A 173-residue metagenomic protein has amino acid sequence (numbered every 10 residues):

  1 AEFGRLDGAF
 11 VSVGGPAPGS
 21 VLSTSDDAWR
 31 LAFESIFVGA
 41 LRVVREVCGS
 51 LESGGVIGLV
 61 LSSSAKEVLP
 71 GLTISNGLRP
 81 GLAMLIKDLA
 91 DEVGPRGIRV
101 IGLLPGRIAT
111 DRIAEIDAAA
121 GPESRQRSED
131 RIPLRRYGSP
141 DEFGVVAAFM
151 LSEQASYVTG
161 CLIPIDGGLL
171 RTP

Functional and structural regions predicted by a protein language model:
S20-V21, S25-F33, S124, S128: Substrate-binding pocket helix/loop in short-chain dehydrogenase/reductase
G49, D91-E92, S156: Alpha-helical segment proximal to the catalytic Tyr-Lys
V56-L82, I86-P95, R107-I108: Catalytic loop of short-chain dehydrogenase/reductase
G94, R99, V158-G160: Short, small/polar-rich loop/turn modules that mediate ligand/substrate recognition or access, typified
P95, R107-I132, E142, T172-P173: A glycine/serine/threonine-rich, flexible loop-to-helix segment that serves as the NAD(P) cofactor-binding "lid"
I132-F143, Q154: A conserved structural motif in NAD(P)-dependent oxidoreductases
A148, T159-P173: Short C-terminal tail/terminal secondary-structure segment of NAD(P)H-dependent dehydrogenase/reductase domains
